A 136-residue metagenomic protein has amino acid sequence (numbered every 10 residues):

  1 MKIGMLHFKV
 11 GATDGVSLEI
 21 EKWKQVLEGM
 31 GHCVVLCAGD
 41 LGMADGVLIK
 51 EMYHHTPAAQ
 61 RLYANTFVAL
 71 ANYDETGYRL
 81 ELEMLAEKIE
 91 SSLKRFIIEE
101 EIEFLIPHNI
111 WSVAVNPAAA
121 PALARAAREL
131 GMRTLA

Functional and structural regions predicted by a protein language model:
M1-K50, E129-M132: N-terminal subdomain of nucleotide-sugar transferases
M5-K9, F104-N109: Glycine- and acidic
G11-A12, E81-L82, W111-S112: A generic structural signal for short
V16-S17, P117-A120: Conserved strand-to-helix beginnings and helix N-cap segments that scaffold or border functional pockets
V26-F104: A conserved catalytic-core segment of Leloir-type glycosyltransferases
A38, N109, A136: A cross-domain feature marking catalytic cores of carbohydrate-active enzymes and several ubiquitous metabolic/repair
A86, P107-S112, P117-A118: Short His-centered aromatic/hydrophobic patch
F104-I106, A120-A136: Active-site proximal beta-strand in glycosyltransferases
